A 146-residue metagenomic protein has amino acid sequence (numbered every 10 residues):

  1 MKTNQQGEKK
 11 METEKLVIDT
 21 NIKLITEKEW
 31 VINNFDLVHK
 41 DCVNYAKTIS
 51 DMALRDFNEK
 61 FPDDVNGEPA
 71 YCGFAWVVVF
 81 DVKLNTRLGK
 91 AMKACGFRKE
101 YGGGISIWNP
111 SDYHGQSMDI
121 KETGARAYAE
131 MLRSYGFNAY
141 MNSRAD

Functional and structural regions predicted by a protein language model:
M1-K10: Short, Lys/Arg-enriched N-terminal segments with co-localized hydrophobic residues within the first ~10-30 amino acids
Q5-Q6, H39, H114: Histidine (H) residue identity feature
E12-P110: Charged, low-complexity intrinsically disordered tails and linkers
W108-D146: Short, compact, well-ordered microdomains
